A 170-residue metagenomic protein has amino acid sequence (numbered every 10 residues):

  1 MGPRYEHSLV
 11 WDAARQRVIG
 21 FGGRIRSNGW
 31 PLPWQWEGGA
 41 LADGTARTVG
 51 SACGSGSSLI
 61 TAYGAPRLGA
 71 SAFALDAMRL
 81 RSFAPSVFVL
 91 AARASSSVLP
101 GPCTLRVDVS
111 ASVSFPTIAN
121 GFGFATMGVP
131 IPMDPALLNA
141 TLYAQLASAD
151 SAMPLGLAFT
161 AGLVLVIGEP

Functional and structural regions predicted by a protein language model:
M1-L41: Kelch-like beta-propeller repeat domains
G39-P170: Residue-level hotspots within well-ordered secondary structure
